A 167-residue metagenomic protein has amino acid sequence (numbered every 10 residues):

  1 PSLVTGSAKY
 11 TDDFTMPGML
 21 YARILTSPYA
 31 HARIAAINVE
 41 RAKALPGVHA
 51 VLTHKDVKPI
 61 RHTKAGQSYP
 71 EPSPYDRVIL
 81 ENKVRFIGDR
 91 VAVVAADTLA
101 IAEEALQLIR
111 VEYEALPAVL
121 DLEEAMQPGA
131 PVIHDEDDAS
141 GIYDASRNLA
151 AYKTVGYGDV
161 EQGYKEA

Functional and structural regions predicted by a protein language model:
P1-Q162: Flexible, low-hydrophobicity surface segments
G163-A167: Conserved beta-alpha junction segments in alpha/beta enzyme cores
